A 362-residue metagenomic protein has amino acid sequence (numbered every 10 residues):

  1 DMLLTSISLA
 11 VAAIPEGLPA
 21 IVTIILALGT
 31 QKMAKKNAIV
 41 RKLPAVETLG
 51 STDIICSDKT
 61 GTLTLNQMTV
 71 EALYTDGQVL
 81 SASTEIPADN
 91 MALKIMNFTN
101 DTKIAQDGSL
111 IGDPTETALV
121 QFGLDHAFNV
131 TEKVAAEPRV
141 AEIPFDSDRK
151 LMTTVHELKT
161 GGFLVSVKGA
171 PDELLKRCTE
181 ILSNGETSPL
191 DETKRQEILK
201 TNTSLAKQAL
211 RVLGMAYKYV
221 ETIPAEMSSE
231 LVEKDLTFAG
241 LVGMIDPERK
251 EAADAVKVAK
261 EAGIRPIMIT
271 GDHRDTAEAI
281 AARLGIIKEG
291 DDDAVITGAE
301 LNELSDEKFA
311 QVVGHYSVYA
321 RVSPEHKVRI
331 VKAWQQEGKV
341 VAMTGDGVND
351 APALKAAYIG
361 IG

Functional and structural regions predicted by a protein language model:
D1-G362: Conserved cytosolic headpiece of P-type ATPases
